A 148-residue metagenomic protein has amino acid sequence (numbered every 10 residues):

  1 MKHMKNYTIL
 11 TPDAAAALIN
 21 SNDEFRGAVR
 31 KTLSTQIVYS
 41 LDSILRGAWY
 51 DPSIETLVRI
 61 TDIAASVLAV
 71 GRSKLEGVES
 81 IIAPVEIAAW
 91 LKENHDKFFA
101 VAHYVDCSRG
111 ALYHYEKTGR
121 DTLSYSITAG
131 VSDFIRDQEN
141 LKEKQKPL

Functional and structural regions predicted by a protein language model:
M1-A28, T32, A69-H95: A short, Lys/Arg-rich alpha-helix, primarily the initiator
A17, Y39, S43, E86-A89 (+3 more regions): DNA-binding alpha-helical recognition surfaces that contact promoter or target DNA
A28-S34, A100-V105: Short alpha-helical "recognition helix" segments of helix-turn-helix
T35-P52, C107-L123: Recognition helix of helix-turn-helix/homeodomain-like DNA-binding domains that insert into the DNA major groove
A48-D62, G119-D133: Short, basic-rich loop-to-helix N-cap that marks the start of a DNA-contacting helix
D62-I82, I135-L148: Short C-terminal boundary/hinge segments that cap the last helix of small helical domains
K92-N94, F98, V105-S108: Amphipathic alpha-helical oligomerization segments
